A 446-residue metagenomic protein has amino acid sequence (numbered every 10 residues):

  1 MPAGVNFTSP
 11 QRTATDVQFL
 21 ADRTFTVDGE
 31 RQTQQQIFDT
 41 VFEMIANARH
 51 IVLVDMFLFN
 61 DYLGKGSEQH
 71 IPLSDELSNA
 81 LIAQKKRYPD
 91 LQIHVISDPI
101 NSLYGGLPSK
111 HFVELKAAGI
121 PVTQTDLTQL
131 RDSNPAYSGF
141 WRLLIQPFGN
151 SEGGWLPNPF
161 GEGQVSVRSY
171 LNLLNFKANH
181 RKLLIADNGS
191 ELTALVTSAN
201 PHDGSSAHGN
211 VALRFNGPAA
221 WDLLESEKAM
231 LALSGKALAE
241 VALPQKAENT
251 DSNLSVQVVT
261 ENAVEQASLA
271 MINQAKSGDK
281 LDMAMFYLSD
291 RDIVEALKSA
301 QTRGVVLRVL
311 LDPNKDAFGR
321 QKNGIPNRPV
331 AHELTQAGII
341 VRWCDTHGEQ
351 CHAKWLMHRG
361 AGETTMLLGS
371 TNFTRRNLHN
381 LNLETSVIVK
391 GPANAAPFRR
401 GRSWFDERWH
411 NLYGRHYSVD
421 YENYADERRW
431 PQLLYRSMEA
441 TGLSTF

Functional and structural regions predicted by a protein language model:
M1-F446: Charged, low-complexity intrinsically disordered terminal segments
